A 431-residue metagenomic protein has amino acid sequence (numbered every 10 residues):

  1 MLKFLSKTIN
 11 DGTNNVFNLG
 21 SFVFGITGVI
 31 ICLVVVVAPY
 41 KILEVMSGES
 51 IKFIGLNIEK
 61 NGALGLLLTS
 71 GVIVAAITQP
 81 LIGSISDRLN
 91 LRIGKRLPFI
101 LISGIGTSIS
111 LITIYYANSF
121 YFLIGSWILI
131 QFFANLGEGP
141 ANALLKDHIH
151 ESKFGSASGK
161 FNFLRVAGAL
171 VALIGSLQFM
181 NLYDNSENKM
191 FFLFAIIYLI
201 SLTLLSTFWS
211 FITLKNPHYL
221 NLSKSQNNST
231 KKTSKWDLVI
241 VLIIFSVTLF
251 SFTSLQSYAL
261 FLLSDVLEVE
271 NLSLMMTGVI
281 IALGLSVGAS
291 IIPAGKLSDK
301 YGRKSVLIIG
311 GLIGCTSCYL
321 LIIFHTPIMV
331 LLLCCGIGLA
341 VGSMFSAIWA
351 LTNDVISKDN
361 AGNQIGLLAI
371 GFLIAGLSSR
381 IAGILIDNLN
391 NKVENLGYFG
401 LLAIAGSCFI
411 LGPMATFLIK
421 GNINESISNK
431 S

Functional and structural regions predicted by a protein language model:
M1-T13, N216-I243, S431: Juxtamembrane intracellular "pre-TM" segments in multi-pass secondary transporters
V35-G62, S257-L274: Short amphipathic helix-loop junctions that connect adjacent transmembrane helices in Major Facilitator Superfamily/SLC
A38, L136-I149, S343-S357: Intracellular juxtamembrane helix-capping segments at the cytosolic ends of symmetry-related transmembrane helices
A75, S158-M180, A369-R380: Glycine-rich segments within core transmembrane alpha-helices of 12-TM secondary carriers
K95-L97, M180-S201, I384-F409: A membrane-interface helix-boundary motif in multi-pass transporters
L101-N118, L312-H325: C-terminal ends and interior cores of transmembrane alpha-helices in multi-pass membrane transporters/permeases
Y115, L202-L214, A403-S431: Multi-pass alpha-helical transporter architecture, strongest for 12-TM Major Facilitator/SLC carriers used
A361-N390: A late C-terminal transmembrane helix in Major Facilitator Superfamily
